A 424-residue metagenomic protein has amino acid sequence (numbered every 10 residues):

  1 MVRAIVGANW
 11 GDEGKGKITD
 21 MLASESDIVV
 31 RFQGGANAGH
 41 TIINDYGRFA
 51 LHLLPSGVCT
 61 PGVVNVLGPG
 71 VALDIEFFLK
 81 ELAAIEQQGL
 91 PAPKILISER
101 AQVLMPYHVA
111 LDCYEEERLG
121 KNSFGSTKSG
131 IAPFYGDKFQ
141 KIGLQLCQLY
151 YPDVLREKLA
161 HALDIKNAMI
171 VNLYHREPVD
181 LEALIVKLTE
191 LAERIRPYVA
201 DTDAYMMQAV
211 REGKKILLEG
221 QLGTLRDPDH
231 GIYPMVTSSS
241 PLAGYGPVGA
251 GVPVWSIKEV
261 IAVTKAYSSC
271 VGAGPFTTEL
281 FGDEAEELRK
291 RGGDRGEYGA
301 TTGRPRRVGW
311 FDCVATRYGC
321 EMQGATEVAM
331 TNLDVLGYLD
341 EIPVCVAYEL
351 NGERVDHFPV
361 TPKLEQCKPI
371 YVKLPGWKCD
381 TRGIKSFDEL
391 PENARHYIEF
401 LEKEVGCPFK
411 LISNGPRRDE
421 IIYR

Functional and structural regions predicted by a protein language model:
M1-R424: Non-transmembrane, aqueous-exposed alpha-helical and coiled segments at domain scale
